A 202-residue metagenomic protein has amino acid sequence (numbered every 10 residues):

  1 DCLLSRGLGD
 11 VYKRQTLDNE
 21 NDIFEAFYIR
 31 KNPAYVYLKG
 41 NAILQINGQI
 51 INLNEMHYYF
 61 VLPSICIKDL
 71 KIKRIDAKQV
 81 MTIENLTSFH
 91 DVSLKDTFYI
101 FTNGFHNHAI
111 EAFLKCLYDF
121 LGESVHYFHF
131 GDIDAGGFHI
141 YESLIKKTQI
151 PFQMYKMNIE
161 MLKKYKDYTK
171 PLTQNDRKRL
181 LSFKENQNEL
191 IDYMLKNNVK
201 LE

Functional and structural regions predicted by a protein language model:
D1-Y12: Single conserved hydrophobic/aromatic residue that forms the stacking wall/gate of nucleotide- or nucleobase-binding
R6, T16, G136: Residue-level signal for short amphipathic helical patches enriched in basic/charged and nearby hydrophobic residues
Q15, F24-N32, V36: Long, low-complexity segments enriched in small/aliphatic residues
D18, K31, L38-K39, I46: Structural motif
V36, A42-E202: Catalytic core segments in nucleotide and nucleic-acid processing enzymes
